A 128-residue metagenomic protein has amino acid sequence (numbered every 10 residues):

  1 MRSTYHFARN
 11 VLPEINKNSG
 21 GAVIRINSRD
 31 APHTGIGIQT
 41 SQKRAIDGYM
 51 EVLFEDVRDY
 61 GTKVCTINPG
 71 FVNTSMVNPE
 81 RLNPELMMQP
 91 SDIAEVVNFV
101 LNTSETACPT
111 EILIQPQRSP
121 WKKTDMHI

Functional and structural regions predicted by a protein language model:
A8, G21-S28, K63-T66: Structural signature of the Rossmann-like NAD(P)-dependent dehydrogenase/reductase core
A8-R9, E51: A short, exposed helix-loop element centered on a Lys and neighboring polar residues
N16-K17, V57-D59, V72: A short hydrophobic alpha-helix cap/turn motif
N18, D56, N102-T106: Generic structural signal for alpha-helix termini and adjacent loop/cap motifs
I24-A45, E51, E55-R58: Catalytic loop of short-chain dehydrogenase/reductase
T62, T66-I67, L82-K123: C-terminal helical subdomain
P69-P79: Short, flexible catalytic-loop segment of classical short-chain dehydrogenase/reductase
